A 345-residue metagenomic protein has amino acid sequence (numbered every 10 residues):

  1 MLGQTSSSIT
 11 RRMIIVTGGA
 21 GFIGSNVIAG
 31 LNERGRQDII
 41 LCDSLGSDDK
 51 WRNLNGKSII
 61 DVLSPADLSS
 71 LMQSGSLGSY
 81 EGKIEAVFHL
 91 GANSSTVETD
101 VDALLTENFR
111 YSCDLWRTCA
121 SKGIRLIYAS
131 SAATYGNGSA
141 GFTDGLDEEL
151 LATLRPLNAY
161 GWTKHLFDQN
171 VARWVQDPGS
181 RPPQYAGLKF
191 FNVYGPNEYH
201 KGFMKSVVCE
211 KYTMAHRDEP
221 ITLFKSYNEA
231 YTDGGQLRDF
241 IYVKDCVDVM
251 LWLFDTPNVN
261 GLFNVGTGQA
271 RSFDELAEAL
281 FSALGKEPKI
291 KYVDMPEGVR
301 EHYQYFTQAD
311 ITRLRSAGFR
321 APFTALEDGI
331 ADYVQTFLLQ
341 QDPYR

Functional and structural regions predicted by a protein language model:
L2, M13, A325-R345: Amphipathic terminal alpha-helices
I14-R34: N-terminal Rossmann NAD(P)H-binding glycine-rich loop of SDR-like oxidoreductase domains
G56, P65-E107, G136: NAD(P)H-binding glycine-rich loop region in Rossmannoid oxidoreductase-like domains and their noncatalytic homologs
T106, R110-D114, S121, T134-G187 (+3 more regions): Catalytic helix-loop patch of NAD(P)-dependent Rossmann-fold dehydrogenases
H165, S180-P183, V193-C209, N228 (+6 more regions): Glycine/proline-rich active-site loop of Rossmann-fold NAD(P)-dependent oxidoreductases
S226-Y231, L262-F263, D274-E278, G285-F306: C-terminal "lid/loop" region of Rossmann-like NAD(P)-dependent oxidoreductases
V243, E297-R320: Conserved C-terminal active-site "lid" loop/helix of NAD(P)H-dependent oxidoreductases that clamps the redox cofactor
C246, M250, V265, L276 (+2 more regions): Non-catalytic, hydrophobic alpha-helical segments
